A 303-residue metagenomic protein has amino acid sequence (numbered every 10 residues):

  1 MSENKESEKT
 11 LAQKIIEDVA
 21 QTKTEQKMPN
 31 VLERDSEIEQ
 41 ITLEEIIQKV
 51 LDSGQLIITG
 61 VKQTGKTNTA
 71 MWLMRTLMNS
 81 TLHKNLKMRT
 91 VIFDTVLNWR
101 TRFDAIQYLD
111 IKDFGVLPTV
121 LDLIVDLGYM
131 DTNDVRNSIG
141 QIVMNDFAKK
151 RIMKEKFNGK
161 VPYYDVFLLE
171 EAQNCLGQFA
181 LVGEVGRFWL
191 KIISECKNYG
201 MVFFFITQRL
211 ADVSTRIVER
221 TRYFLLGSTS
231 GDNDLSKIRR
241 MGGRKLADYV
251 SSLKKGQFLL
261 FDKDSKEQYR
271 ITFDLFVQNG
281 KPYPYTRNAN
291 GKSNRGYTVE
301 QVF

Functional and structural regions predicted by a protein language model:
M1-E45, V50-G60, K255-F303: Conserved P-loop NTPase motor module
D35, L56, Q107-V125: ASCE P-loop NTPase motor cores of helicases and related translocases
L56-M74, V135-R244: Conserved P-loop NTPase motor cores
T64-L109: Walker A/P-loop NTP-binding active-site region of P-loop NTPases, recognizing the glycine-rich GxxxxGKT/S
R89, L121, D165-V166: The start of beta-strands in P-loop NTPase/AAA+ ATPase cores
W99-D104, L117, S214-V218: Short loop/helix-cap segments at secondary-structure boundaries that form the rim of catalytic
P118-V143: Conserved P-loop NTPase mechanochemical-coupling segment
S236-D262: P-loop/Walker A phosphate-binding loop and immediately adjacent motor/lid segment at beta-alpha junctions
